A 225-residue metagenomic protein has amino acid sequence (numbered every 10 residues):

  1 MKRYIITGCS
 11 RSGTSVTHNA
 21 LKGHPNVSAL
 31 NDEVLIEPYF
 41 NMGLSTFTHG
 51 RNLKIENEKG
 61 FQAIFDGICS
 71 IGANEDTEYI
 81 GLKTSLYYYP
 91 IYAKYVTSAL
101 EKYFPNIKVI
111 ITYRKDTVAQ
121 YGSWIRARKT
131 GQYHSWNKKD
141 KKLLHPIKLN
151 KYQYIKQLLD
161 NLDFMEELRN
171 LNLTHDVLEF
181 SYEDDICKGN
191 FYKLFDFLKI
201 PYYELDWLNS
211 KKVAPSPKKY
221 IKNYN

Functional and structural regions predicted by a protein language model:
M1, R51-K54, I80-T84, Y152-Q153: N-terminal start-of-chain detector that recognizes signal peptides and the immediate post-cleavage beginning
M1-N74, E204-Y220: PAPS-dependent sulfotransferase catalytic core
R3-I5, E78-G81, V177-L178: Residue-level preference for the first positions of well-ordered beta-strands
K22-H24, N74-D76, F104, N172-T174: Short, well-ordered coil/turn elements that cap or connect secondary structure elements
D76-Y79, K108: Loop/turn-to-beta-strand initiation segments
T84-Y202: PAPS-dependent sulfotransferase catalytic domain
I221-N225: Charge-rich, low-complexity intrinsically disordered segments
